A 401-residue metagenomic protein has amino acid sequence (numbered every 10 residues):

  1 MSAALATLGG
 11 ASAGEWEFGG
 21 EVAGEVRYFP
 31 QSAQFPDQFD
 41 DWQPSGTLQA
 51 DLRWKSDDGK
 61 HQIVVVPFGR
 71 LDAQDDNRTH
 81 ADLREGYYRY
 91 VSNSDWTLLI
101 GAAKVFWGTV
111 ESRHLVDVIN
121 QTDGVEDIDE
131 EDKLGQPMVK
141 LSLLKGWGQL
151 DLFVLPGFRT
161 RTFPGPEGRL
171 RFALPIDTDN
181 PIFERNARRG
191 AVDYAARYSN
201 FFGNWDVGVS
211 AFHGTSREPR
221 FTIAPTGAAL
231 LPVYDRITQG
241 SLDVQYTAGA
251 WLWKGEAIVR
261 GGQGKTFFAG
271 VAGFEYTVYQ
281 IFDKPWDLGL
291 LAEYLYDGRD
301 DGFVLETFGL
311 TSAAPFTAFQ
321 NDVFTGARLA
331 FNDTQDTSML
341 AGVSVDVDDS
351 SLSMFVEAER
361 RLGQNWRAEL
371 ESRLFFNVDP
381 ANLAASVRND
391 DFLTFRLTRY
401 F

Functional and structural regions predicted by a protein language model:
A11-F18, W54-I63, S94-L99, W147-Q149 (+5 more regions): Short loop/turn motifs that connect adjacent beta-strands in outer-membrane beta-barrel proteins
G20-V22, V65-P67, I100, L141 (+10 more regions): Membrane-embedded beta-strand positions of outer-membrane beta-barrel proteins
G24-P30, W54-D58, P67-A73, K104-F106 (+12 more regions): Transmembrane beta-strands of outer-membrane beta-barrel pores
D40-L48, T79-R84, K133-P137, L144 (+8 more regions): Residues that define the transmembrane beta-barrel architecture of outer-membrane proteins
R53-L170, G203, F375-N377: Outer membrane beta-barrel
D58-H61, A250-V345: Detector for outer-membrane/organellar transmembrane beta-barrel domains, recognizing the amphipathic beta-strand
L141, F274, V387-F401: Outer-membrane beta-barrel "beta-signal"
R169-F267, V271: Surface-exposed beta-loop-beta
